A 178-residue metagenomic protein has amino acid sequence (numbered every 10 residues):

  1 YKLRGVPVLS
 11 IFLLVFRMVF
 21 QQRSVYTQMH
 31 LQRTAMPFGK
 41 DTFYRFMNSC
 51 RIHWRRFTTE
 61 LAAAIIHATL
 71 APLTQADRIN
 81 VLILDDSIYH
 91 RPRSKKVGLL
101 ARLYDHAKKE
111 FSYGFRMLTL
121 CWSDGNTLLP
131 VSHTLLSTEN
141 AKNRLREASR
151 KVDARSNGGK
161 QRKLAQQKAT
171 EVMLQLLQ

Functional and structural regions predicted by a protein language model:
Y1-Q178: Conserved, well-structured functional cores that handle cations and Mg-NTP chemistry
